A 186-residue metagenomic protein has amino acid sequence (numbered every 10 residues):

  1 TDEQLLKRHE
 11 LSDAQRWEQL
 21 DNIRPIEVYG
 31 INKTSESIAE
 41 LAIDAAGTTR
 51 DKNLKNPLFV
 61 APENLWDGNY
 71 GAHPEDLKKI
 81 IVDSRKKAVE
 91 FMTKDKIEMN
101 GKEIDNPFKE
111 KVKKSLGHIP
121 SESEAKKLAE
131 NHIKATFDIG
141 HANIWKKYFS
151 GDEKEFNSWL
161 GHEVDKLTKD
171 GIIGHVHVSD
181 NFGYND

Functional and structural regions predicted by a protein language model:
T1-K134: Active-site acidic/histidine proton-transfer and metal-coordination neighborhood in alpha/beta enzyme cores
I23-S35, Y70-P74, H141-D186: Gly/Pro-rich active-site loop or hairpin
E103-K111, D138, D180-D186: Short secondary-structure transition/capping segments
K134-G140: A broad, low-specificity signal for short, low-complexity segments enriched in glycine/proline and polar/charged
